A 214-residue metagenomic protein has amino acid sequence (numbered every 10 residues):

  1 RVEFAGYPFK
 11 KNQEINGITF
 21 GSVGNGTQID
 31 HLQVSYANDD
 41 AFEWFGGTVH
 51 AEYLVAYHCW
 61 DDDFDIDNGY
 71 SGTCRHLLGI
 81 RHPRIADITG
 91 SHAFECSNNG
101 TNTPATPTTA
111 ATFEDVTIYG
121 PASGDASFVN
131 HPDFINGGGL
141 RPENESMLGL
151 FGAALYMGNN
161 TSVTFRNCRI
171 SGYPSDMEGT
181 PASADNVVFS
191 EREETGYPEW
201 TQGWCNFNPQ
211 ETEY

Functional and structural regions predicted by a protein language model:
V2-S22, S35, D39-F45, E52-P209: Glycine- and acidic/polar-rich repeat regions and solenoidal domains
T27-I29, D40: Acidic/polar, low-complexity linker and loop regions
E213-Y214: Extracellular low-complexity, O-glycosylation-prone Ser/Thr/Pro/Gly-rich "stalks" and linkers flanking catalytic
